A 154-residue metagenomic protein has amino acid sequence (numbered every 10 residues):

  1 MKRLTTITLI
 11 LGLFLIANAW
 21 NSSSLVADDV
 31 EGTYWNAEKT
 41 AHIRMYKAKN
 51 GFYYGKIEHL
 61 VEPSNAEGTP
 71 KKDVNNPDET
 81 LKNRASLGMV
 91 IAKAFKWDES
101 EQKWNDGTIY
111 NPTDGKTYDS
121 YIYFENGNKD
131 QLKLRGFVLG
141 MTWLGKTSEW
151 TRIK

Functional and structural regions predicted by a protein language model:
M1-L4: Positively charged n-region of N-terminal signal peptides that target proteins for export
T8-N18: Bacterial N-terminal signal peptides
N21-T33: N-terminal helix-cap/turn-to-beta initiation motif at the start of protein domains
E31, H42-S120: Central antiparallel beta-sheet cores of small beta-barrel/beta-sandwich binding domains
N36, I109-T113, G136-G140: Short acidic, glycine-rich loop/turn motifs
E38, K47-K49, I57-H59, F124 (+2 more regions): A mature extracytoplasmic/lumenal domain signature
Y121, D130-R135: Conserved interaction-surface patches within small, structured recognition/assembly domains
K129, V138-K154: Edge beta-strand at a domain terminus
